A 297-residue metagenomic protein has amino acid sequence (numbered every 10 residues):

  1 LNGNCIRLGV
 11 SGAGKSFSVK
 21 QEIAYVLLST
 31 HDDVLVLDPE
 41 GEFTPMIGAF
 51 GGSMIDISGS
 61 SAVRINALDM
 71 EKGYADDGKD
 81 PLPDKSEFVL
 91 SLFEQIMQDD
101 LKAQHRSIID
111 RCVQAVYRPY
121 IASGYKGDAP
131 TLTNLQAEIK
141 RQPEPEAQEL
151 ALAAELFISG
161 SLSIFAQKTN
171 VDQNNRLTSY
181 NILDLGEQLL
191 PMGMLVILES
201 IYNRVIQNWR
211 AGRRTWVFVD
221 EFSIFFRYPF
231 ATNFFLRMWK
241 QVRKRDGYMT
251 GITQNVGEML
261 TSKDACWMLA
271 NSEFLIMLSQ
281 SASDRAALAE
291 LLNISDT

Functional and structural regions predicted by a protein language model:
L1, G41-S53, I57-S61, N66-G247 (+1 more regions): P-loop NTPase motor domains
L1-G59: Glycine-rich phosphate-binding loop of nucleotide-binding enzymes
V34, W216, T250: Hydrophobic "anchor" residues on beta-strands that sit immediately upstream of conserved functional sites
G51-I55, K263-L278: A short helix-turn-beta junction within AAA+ P-loop NTPase domains corresponding to the substrate/partner-engaging
E71, L291-D296: Conserved AAA+ ATPase "sensor/coupling" helix adjacent to the nucleotide-binding pocket
T253-Q254: H-loop/switch region of ABC-family ATPase nucleotide-binding domains
A282-L292: Conserved beta-strand-loop-alpha-helix hinge in the C-terminal portion of ABC ATPase nucleotide-binding domains
